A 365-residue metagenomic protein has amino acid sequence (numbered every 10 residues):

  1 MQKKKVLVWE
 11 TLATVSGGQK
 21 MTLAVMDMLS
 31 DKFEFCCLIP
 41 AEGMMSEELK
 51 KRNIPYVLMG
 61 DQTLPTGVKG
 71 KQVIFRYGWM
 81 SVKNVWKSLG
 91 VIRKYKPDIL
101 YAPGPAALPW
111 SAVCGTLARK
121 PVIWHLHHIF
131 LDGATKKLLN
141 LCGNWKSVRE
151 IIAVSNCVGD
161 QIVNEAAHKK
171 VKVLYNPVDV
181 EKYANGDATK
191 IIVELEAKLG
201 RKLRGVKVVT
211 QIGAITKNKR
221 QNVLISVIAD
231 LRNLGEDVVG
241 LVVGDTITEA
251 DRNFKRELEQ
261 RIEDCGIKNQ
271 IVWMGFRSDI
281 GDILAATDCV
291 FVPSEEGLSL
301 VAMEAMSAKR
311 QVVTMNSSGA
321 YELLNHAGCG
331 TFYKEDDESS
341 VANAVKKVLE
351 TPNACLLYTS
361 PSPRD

Functional and structural regions predicted by a protein language model:
V6-L7, K202-K219, I225-I228, L241: Conserved donor-binding/catalytic core segment of Leloir-type glycosyltransferases
M44-K50, L241-K268: Short, structured helix-loop element that forms part of the nucleotide-activated donor/catalytic region
N84, A102-L108, L126: Short His-centered aromatic/hydrophobic patch
C157, P177: Carbohydrate-associated surface elements
E249-K255, K268-F276, I283, E295 (+1 more regions): Active-site donor-binding acidic/aromatic loop of nucleotide-activated sugar and phosphosugar transferases involved
V292, H326-A327, T331-E338, K347-N353: Conserved acidic donor-binding segment of nucleotide-sugar-dependent glycosyltransferases
Q311-T314: Short hydrophobic beta-strand element within catalytic cores of glycosyltransferases and related nucleotide-activated
Y358-D365: Conserved small/polar residues in nucleotide/adenosyl-binding loops
